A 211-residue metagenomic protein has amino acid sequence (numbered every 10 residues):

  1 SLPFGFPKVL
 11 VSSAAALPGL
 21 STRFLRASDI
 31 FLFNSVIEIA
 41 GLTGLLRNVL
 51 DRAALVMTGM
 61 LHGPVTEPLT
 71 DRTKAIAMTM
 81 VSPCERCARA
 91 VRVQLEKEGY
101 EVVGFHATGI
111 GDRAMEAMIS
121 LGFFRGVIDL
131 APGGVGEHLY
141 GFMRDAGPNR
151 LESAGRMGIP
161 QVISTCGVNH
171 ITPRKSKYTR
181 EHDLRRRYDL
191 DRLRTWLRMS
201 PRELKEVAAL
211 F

Functional and structural regions predicted by a protein language model:
S1, L17-S21, C84-R89, D112-R113 (+1 more regions): Short glycine/serine/threonine-rich phosphate/pyrophosphate-binding segments that cradle anionic phosphate groups
S1-F6, A88-R92, G141-A146, R150: Short Gly/Thr/Asp-enriched flexible loops that form oxyanion-binding sites at enzyme active sites
L2-L25, F31-V36, V103-A107, N149-T165: Short, acidic/small-residue loops that bind anionic groups at enzyme active sites
L17-A27, R113-I119, N169-T179: Glycine-rich, charge-decorated loop segments at or immediately adjacent to ligand/cofactor-binding or catalytic sites
G19-P83, E206: Cap/lid and interdomain-hinge subdomains that line or gate substrate/regulatory clefts in soluble alpha/beta enzymes
T73-G109: Glycine-rich phosphate/diphosphate-binding loop of Rossmann-like nucleotide-binding domains
Y100-M157, I163: A conserved active-site cap/scaffold subdomain adjacent to cofactor or substrate pockets
F142-N149, S153-P160, C166-G167, T172-F211: C-terminal non-catalytic interaction/assembly regions of soluble proteins
